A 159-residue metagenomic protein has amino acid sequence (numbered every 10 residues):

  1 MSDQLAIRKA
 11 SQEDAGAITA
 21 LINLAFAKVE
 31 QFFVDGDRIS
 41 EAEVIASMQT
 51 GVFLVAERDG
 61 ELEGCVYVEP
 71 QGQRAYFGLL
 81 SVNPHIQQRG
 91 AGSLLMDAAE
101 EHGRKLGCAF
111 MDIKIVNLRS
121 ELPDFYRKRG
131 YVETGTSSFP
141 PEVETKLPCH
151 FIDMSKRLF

Functional and structural regions predicted by a protein language model:
S2, E61, T145-K146: Short, solvent-exposed loop/turn segments that connect beta-strands within catalytic domains and beta-strand-rich
S2, M48-Q49, K105, K128: Short, well-ordered coil/turn elements that cap or connect secondary structure elements
Q4-A6: Extreme N-terminal starter segment of soluble prokaryotic enzymes
K9-A15, T19-H85, M96-A98, H102 (+2 more regions): Acetyl-CoA-dependent GNAT
V34-D35, I39, G90, L94 (+3 more regions): Residues at secondary-structure transition points
I45, F53-L54, A109-D112, V116-P123 (+2 more regions): C-terminal "cap" of GNAT-fold acetyltransferases
E61, N83-D97, R104-L106, N117-P123 (+1 more regions): Conserved glycine-rich acetyl-CoA-binding loop
